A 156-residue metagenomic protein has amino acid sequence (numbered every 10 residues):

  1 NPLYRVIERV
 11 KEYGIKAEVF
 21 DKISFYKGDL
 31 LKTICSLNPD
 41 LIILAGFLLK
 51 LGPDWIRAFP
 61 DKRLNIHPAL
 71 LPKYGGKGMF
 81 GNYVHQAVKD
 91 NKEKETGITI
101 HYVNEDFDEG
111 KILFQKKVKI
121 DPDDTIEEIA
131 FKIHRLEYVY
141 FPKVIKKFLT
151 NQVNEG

Functional and structural regions predicted by a protein language model:
N1-G156: One-carbon transfer enzymes
